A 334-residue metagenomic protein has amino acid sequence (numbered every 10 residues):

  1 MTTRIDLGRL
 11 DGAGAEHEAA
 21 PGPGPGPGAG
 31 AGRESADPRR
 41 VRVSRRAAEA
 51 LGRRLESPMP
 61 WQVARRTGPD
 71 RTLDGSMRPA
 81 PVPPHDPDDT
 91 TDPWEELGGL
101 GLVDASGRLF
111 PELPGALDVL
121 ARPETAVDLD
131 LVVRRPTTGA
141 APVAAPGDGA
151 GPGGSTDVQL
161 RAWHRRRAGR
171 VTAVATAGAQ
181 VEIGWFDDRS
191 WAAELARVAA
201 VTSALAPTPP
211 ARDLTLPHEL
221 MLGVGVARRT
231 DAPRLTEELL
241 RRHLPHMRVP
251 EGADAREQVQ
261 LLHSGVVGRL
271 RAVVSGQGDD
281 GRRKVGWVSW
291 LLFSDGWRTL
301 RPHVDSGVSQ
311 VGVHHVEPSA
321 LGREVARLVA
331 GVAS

Functional and structural regions predicted by a protein language model:
T2-G22, G26-G98, L102-R108, G115-A121: Short, amphipathic alpha-helical interface elements at domain boundaries that mediate macromolecular binding
R40-S44, S106, D213, G225-R229 (+3 more regions): Intrinsic-disorder-associated interaction segments
R54-P58, L100, P123, V201 (+6 more regions): Surface-exposed polar/charged interaction patches
T67-V82, V133-Q159, Q277-K284: Intrinsically disordered, low-complexity coil segments
T90, L100, D104-A193: Accessory beta->alpha helical hairpin/"wing" motif in late/C-terminal subdomains of nucleic-acid enzymes
E96, L100-V127, E237-S264: Negatively charged, low-complexity tracts enriched in Asp/Glu with abundant Ser/Thr
V171-R241: Surface-exposed beta-loop interaction hotspot
E251-S334: Extended, charged low-complexity segments that frequently continue into or abut oligomerization scaffolds
